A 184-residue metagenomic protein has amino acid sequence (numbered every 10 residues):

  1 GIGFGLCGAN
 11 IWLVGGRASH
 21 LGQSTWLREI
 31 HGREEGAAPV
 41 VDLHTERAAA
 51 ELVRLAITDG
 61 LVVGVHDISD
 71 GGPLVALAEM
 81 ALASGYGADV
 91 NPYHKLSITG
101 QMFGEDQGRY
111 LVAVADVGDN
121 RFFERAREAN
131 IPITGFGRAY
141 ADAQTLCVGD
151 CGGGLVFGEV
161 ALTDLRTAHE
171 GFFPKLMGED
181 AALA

Functional and structural regions predicted by a protein language model:
G1-V41, R54-I57, D106-Q107, L111 (+1 more regions): Mobile "lid/hinge" segments at catalytic clefts and subdomain interfaces of large enzymes
E35-A38, A50, L55-A184: Glycine-/charge-enriched secondary-structure boundary and capping motifs
V41-A48: C-terminal transmembrane module of polytopic alpha-helical membrane proteins
